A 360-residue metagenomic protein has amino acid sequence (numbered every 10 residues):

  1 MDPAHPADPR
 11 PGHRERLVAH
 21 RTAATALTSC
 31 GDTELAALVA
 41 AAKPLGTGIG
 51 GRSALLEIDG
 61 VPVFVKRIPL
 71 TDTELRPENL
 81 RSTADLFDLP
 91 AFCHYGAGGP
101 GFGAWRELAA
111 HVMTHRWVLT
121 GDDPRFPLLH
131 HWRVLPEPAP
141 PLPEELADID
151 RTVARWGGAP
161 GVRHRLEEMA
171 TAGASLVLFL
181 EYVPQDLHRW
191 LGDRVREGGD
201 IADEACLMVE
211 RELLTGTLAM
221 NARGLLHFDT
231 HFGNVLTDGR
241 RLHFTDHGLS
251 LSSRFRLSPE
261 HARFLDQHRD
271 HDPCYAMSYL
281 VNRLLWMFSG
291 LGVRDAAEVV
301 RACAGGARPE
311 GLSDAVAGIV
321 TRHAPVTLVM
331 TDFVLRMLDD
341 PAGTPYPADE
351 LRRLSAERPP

Functional and structural regions predicted by a protein language model:
M1-V63, L70-E78, A302-P360: Regulatory N- and C-terminal appendages and interdomain linkers associated with kinase/kinase-like NTP transferase
L38-V177: Conserved ATP-binding subdomain of kinase catalytic cores across diverse folds
G60-V61, G233, R240: Beta-strand-connecting loop/turn residues
L70, L135, Q185, D238 (+1 more regions): Activation segment
A104, A109-W117, D186, E212 (+2 more regions): Amphipathic alpha-helical segments that form well-ordered structural scaffolds and often line/cohere around active
L135-R223, S253-P259, R263-D270, Y275 (+2 more regions): ATP-dependent phospho-/nucleotidyl transfer catalytic cores
A222-F232, T237: Catalytic-loop of the protein kinase fold
H243-E350: C-lobe/activation-segment region of protein kinase-like
